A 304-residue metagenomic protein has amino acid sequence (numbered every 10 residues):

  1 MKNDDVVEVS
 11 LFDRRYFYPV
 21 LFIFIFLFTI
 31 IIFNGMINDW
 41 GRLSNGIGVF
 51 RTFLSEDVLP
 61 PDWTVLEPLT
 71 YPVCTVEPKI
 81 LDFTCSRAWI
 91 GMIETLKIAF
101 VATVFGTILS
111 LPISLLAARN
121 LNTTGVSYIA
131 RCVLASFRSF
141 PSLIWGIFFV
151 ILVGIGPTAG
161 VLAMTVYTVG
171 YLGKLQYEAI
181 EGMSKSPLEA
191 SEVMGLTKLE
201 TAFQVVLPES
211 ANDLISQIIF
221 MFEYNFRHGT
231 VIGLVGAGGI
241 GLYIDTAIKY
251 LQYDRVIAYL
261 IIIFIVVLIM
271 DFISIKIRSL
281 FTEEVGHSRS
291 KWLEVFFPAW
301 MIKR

Functional and structural regions predicted by a protein language model:
M1-V104, N120, T282-R304: N-terminal, non-cleaved signal-anchor transmembrane helix
V20-F22, L251-L280: A membrane-interface signal for the N-terminal entry of alpha-helical transmembrane segments
I30-N38, T95, R138, G146-V153 (+1 more regions): A structural signal for multi-pass alpha-helical bundles of membrane permease subunits that mediate small-molecule
V101-L134: Transmembrane-helix boundary motif in ABC transporter permease subunits
N122-T124, S139-W145, F226: Transmembrane alpha-helices and adjacent helix-loop boundaries
R131-T165: Generic hydrophobic transmembrane alpha-helix motif, especially the helices
I151, N225-I263, T282-S290: Glycine-rich helix-loop "coupling/hinge" segments at transmembrane-helix boundaries in multipass transporters
I155-Y224, H228, F272-I275: Membrane-cytosol interface at the C-terminal ends of specific transmembrane alpha-helices in multi-pass membrane
